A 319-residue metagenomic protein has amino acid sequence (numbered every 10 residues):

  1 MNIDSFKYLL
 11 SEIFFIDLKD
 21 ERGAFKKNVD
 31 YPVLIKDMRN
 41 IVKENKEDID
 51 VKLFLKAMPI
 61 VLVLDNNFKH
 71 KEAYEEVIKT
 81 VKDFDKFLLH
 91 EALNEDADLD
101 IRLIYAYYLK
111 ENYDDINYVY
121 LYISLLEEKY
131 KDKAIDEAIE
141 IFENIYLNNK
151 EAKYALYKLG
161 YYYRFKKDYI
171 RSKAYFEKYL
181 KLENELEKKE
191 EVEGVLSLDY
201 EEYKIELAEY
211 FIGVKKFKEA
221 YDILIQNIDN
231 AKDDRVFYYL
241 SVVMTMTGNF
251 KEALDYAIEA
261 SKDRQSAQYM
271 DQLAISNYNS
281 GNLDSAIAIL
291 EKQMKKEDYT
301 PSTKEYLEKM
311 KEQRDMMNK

Functional and structural regions predicted by a protein language model:
D50, T80-L89, Y113-V119, N149-L156 (+4 more regions): Generic helix N-cap/helix-start motif at coil->alpha-helix transitions
L53-L147, E151-Y161: Long, mid-chain structured domain cores
I78, Y107-D114, F142-E151, L180-L182 (+3 more regions): Solenoid-like repeat scaffolds
E95-D96, L126, Y163, F211 (+3 more regions): Residue at a conserved register position within TPR or TPR-like alpha-solenoid repeats
D96-D98, K129-D132, K166, V214 (+3 more regions): Structural motif corresponding to the intra-repeat A-B loop/turn of tetratricopeptide repeats
Y120-D136, I205-D263, A267-Q268: Alpha-helical adaptor scaffolds
